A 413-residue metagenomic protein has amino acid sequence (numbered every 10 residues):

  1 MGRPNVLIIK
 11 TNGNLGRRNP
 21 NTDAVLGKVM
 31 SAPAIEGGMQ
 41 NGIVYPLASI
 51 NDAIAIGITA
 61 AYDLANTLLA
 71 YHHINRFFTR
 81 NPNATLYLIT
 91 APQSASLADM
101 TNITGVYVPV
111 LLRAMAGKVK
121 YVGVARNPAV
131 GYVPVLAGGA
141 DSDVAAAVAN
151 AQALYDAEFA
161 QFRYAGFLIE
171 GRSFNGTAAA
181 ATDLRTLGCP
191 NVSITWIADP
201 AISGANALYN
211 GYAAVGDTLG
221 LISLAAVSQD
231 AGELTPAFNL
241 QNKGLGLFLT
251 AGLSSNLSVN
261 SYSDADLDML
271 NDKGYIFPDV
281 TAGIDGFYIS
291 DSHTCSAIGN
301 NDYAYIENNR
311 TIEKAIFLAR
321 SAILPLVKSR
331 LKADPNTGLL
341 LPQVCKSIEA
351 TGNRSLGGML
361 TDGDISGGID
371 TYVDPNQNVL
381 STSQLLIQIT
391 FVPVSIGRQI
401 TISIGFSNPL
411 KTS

Functional and structural regions predicted by a protein language model:
M1-P33, T250-G274, S383, I387-I389: Anaerobic metallocofactor- and corrinoid-dependent redox/one-carbon enzyme cores, especially those from methanogenesis
M1-T186: Small-residue-rich
N66, G139-A146, E307, N336 (+3 more regions): Catalytic cores of large soluble enzymes that bind and process phosphate-bearing ligands
L86, A91, L97-A98, S366 (+1 more regions): Compositionally biased, low-complexity/repeat regions
K120-A265: Conserved, well-structured core segments that form the ligand-binding/active-site neighborhood of functional domains
Y164-G166, R172-F174, T361-D374: Short glycine-rich, low-complexity/disordered patches
A225-V344, F391-S413: Long, contiguous, structured domain-core segments that constitute the functional module of a protein
P342-S366: Short, hydrophobic/π-rich interface segment
